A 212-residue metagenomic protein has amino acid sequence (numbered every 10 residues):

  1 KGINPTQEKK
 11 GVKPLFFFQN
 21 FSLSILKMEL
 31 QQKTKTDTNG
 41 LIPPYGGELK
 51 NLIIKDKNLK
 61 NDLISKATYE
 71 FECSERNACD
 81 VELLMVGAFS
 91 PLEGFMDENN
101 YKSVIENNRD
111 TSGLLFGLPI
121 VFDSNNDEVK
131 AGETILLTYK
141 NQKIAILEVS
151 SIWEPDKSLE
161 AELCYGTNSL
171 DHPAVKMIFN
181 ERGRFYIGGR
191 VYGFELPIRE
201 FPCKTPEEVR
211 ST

Functional and structural regions predicted by a protein language model:
G2-F16: Positively charged N-terminal leader segments that act as targeting/secretion signals
F21-T212: Non-catalytic terminal extensions that flank enzyme cores
